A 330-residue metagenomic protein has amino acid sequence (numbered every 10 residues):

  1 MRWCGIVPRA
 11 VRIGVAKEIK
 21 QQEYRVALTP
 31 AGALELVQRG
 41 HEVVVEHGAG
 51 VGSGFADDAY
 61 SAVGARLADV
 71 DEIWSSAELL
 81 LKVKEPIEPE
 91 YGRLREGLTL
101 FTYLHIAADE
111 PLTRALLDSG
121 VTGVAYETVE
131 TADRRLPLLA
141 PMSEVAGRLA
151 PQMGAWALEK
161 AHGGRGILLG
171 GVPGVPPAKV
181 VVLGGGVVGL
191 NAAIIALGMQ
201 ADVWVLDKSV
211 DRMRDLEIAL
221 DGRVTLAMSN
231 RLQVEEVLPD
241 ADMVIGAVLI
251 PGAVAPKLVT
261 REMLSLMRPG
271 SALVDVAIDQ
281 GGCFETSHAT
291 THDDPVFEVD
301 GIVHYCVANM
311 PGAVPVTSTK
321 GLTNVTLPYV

Functional and structural regions predicted by a protein language model:
A16-F55, A161-G246, V296: Glycine-rich phosphate/diphosphate-binding loop of Rossmann-like nucleotide-binding domains
Q22-A27, P89-L94, T102, I250-V259 (+1 more regions): Glycine/threonine-rich flexible loop motifs
G64-S76, A227-L238: Short acidic low-complexity segments
S75, L79-A157: Phosphate/diphosphate ligand-binding glycine-rich loop within oxidoreductases
E78, K84-E85, L104-H105, N230 (+3 more regions): Short glycine-/small-residue-rich Rossmann-like dinucleotide-binding loops
E127-L169, I278, C283-V330: Adenosine-phosphate binding glycine-rich loop
I218-G301: Rossmann-like adenosine-cofactor binding region
